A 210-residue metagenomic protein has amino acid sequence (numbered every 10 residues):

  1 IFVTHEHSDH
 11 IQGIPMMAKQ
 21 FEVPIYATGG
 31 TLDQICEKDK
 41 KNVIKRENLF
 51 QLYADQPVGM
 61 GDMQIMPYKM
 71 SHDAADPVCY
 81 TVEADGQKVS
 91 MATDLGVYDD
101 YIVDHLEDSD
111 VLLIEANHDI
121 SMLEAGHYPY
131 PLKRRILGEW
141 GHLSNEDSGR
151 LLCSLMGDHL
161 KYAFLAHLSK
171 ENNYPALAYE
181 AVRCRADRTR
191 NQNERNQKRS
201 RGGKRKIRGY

Functional and structural regions predicted by a protein language model:
I1-T28: Active-site metal-binding motif and surrounding structural segment of the metallo-beta-lactamase
E6, G30, M70-D73, T93-V97 (+2 more regions): Active-site metal-binding loops of divalent metal-dependent hydrolases
Q12, Q51-V111, G209: Core dinuclear metal-dependent hydrolase active-site scaffold
Q12-F21, C36-D39, N173-E180: Metal-dependent catalytic neighborhoods of phosphoester/phosphodiester hydrolases
Y26, L49-Y53, M66, E194-R199: General small-molecule cofactor/ligand-binding pocket signal
T31-Q51: Active-site neighborhood of divalent metal-dependent phosphoester bond hydrolases
D100-N196: Cap/insert and terminal regions of metallo-dependent hydrolase folds
E194-Y210: Short, basic/aromatic-enriched C-terminal tail that caps enzymatic domains
